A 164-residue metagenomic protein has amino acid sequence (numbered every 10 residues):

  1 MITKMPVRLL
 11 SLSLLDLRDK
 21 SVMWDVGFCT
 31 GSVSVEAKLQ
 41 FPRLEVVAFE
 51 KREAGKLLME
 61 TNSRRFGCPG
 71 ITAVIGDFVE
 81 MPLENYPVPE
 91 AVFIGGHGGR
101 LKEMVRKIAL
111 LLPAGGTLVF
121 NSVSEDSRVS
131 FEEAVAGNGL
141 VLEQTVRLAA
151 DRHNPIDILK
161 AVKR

Functional and structural regions predicted by a protein language model:
I2-D19: Conserved alpha-helix/loop element of class I SAM-dependent methyltransferases that forms part of the SAM/SAH-binding
K20-C29: Conserved class I S-adenosyl-L-methionine
S21, L44, G116: Glycine-centered, small-residue-biased loops immediately flanking beta-strands in adenine/cofactor-binding cores
T30-P42: Conserved SAM-binding loop of SAM-dependent methyltransferases across substrates and taxa, primarily the Class I
R43-F49: Short beta-strand element of Class I
F49-V88: S-adenosyl-L-methionine
E103-T117: A short glycine-rich, Lys/Arg-flanked "PGG" loop and its adjoining helix->strand segment in the class I
E125-R164: Active-site capping/gating segments
